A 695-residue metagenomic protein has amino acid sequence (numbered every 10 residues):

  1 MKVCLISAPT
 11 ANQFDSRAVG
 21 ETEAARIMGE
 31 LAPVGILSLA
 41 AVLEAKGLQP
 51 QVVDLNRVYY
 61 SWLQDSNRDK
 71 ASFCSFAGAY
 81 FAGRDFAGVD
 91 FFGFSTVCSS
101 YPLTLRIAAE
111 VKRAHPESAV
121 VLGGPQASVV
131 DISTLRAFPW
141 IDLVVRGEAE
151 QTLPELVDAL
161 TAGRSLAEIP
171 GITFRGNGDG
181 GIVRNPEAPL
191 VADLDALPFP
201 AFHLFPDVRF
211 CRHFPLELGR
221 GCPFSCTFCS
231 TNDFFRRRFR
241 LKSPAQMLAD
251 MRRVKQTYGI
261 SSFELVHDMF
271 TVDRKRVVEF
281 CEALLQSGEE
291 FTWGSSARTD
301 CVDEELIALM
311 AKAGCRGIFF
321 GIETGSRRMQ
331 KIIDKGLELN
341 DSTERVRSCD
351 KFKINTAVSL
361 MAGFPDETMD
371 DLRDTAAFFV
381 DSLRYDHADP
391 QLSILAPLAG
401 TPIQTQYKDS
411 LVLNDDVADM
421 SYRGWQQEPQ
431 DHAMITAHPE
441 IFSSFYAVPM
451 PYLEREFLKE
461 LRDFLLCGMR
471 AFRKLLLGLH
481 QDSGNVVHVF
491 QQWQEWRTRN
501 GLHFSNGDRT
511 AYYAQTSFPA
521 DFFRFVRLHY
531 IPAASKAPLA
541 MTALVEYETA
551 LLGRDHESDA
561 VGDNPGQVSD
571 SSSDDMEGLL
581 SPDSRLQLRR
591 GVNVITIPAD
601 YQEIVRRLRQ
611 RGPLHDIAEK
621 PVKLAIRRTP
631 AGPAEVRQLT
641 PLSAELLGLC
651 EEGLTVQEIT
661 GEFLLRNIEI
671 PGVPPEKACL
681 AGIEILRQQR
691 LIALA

Functional and structural regions predicted by a protein language model:
M1-K2, P9-A24, I169, R175-P215: N-terminal [4Fe-4S]-dependent radical SAM core
C4, P9-R26, T173, D370-R524: C-terminal accessory regions of radical SAM enzymes
L31, D195-P365, D370-A377: Radical SAM [4Fe-4S] cluster-binding motif and immediate context
G35, V42-L43, Q49-L190, G400: Glycine-rich beta-alpha loop elements in corrinoid/cobalamin-binding modules across cobalamin-dependent enzymes
T134-Q151, K312-G317, D374-L392: Structural recognition of alpha->loop->beta junctions
H503-M576, A631-A695: Long, charge-rich, low-complexity alpha-helical segments
L551-P613: A glycine-rich beta-turn/hairpin centered on an aromatic-Pro dipeptide
I595-G648: Low-complexity, glycine/alanine/valine/leucine- and proline-rich hydrophobic stretches
